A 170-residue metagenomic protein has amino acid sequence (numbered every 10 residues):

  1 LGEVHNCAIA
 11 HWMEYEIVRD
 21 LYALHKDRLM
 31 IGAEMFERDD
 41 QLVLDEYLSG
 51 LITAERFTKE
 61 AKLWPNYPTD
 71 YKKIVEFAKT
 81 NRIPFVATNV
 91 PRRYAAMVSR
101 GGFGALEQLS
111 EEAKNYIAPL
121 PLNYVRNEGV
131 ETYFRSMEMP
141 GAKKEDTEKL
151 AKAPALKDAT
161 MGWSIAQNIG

Functional and structural regions predicted by a protein language model:
L1-K26: Zymogen propeptides
G2, A33, T88: Active-site flanking residues adjacent to catalytic metal/cofactor-binding acidic residues
V4-A8, F36-D40, P91-A95: Solvent-exposed loop/turn segments at secondary-structure junctions within structured extracellular/periplasmic domains
V18-Y22, G162-I169: Generic structural signal for well-ordered alpha-helical scaffold segments
D27-M35: Charge-dense polyanion-binding interfaces
L29-M30, Q41-A166: A substrate-binding/cap region within the structured catalytic cores of diverse enzymes
